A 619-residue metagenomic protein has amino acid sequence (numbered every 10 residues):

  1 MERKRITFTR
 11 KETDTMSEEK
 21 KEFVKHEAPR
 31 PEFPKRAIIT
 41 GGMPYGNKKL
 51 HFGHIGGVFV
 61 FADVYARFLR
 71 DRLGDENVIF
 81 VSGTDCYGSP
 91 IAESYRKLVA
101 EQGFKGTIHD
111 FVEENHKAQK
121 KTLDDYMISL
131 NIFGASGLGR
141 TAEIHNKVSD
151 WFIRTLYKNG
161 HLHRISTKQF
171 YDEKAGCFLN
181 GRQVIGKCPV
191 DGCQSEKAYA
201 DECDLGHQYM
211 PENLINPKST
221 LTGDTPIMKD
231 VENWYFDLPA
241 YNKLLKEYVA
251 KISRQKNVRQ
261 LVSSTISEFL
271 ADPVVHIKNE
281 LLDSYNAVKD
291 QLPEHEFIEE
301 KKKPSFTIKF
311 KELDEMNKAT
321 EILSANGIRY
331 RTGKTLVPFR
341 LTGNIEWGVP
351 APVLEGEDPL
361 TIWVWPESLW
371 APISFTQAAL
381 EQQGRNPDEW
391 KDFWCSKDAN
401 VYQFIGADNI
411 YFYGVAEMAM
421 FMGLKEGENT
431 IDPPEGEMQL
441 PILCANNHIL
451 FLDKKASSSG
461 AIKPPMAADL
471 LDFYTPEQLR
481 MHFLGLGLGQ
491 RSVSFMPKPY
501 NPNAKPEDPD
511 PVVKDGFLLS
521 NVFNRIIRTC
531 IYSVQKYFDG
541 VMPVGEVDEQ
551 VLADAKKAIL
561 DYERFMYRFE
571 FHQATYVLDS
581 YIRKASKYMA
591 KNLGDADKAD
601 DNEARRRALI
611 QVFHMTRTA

Functional and structural regions predicted by a protein language model:
R3-D75, I79-S82, K147, K218-K536 (+1 more regions): Structured secondary-structure scaffolds
G41, S82-T84, G134, I165-K168 (+2 more regions): Glycine-rich, histidine-containing beta strand-loop boundary motifs that form or position
K48-D124: N-terminal cofactor/phosphate-binding cores enriched in small/glycine residues, especially glycine-rich loops such as
Y95, I132-N146, G406: Conserved short loop/turn motifs at secondary-structure junctions
N115-G134, S149: A conserved beta-strand/loop capping segment in the N-terminal third of enzymes that catalyze redox or closely related
H145-R164: Hydrophobic or amphipathic alpha-helical targeting/insertion segments
N159-A240: Cys/His-rich short segments
Y500, D508-A619: Helix-rich, typically C-terminal accessory recognition domains appended to large enzymatic cores
